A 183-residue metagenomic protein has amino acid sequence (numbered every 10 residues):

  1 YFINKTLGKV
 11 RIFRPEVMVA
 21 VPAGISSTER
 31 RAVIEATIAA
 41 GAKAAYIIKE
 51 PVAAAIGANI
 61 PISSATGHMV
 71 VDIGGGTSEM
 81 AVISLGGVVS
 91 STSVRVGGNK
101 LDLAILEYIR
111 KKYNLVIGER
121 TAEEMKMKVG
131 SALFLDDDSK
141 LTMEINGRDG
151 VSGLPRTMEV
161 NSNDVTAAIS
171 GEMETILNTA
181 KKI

Functional and structural regions predicted by a protein language model:
Y1-I73, A81-I183: Nucleotide/phosphate-binding catalytic cleft detector across ATP-hydrolyzing and phosphate-transferring enzymes
G76: Conserved Rossmann-like nucleotide-cofactor binding loop
